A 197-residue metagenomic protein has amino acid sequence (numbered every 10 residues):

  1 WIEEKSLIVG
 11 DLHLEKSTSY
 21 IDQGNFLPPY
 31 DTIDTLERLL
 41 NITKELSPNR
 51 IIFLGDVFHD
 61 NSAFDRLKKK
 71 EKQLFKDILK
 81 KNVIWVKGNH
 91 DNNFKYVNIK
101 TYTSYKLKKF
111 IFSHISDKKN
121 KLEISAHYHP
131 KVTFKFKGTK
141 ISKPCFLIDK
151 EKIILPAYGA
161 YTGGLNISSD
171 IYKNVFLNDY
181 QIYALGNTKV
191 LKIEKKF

Functional and structural regions predicted by a protein language model:
W1-L54, F58-F197: Extended recognition/assembly regions associated with phosphoester-bond processing machinery
